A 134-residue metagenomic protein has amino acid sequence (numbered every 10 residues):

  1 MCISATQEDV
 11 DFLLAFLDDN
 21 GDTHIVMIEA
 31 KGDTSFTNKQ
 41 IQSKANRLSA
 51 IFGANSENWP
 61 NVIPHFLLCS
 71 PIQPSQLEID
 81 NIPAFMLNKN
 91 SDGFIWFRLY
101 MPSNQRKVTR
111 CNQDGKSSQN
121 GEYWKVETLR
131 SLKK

Functional and structural regions predicted by a protein language model:
M1-N20: Active-site metal-binding core of divalent-cation-utilizing nuclease and nuclease-like domains
C2, M27-N38: Short, charged/polar micro-motifs that form catalytic or ligand-binding hotspots
E8-V10, V26, P64: Residue-level detector of short, conserved catalytic/binding motifs and their immediate flanks
F12-L14, H24-G32, K44: Conserved catalytic cores of phosphodiester-cleaving nucleases, focusing on short active-site segments
L17, A30, C69-P71: Cofactor-binding loop segments of dinucleotide-utilizing enzymes, especially the Rossmann-like FAD- and NAD(P)+-binding
D33-S43, Q76-E78: Active-site-adjacent loop/helix micro-motif of nuclease/hydrolase catalytic cores
K39, S43-A54: Compact, glycine/acidic-enriched structural inserts
G53, P60-K134: Domain-level recognition of nuclease-like catalytic cores that cleave nucleotide substrates
